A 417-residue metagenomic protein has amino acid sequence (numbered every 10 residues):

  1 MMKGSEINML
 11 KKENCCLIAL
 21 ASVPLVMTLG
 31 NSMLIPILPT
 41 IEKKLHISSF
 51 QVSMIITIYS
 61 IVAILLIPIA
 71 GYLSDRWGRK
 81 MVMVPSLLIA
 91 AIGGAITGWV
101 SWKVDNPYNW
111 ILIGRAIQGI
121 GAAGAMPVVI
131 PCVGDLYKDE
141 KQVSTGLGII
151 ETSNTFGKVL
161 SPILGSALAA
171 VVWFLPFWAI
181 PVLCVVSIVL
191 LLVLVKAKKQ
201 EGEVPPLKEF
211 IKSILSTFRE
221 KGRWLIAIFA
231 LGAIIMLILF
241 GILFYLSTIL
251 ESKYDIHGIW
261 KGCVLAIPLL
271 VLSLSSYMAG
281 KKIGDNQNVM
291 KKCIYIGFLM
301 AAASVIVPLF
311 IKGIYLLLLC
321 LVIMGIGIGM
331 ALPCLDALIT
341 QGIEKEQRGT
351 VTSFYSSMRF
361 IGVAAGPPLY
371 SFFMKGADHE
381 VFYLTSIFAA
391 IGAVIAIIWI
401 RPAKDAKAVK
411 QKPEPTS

Functional and structural regions predicted by a protein language model:
K3-L10, K196-A227: Juxtamembrane intracellular "pre-TM" segments in multi-pass secondary transporters
T57-G71, I130, A266-M278: Central cavity-lining transmembrane alpha-helices of secondary-active solute carriers, predominantly the Major
L65-D105: Conserved MFS/SLC helix-loop-helix module at the cytosolic interface between two early adjacent transmembrane helices
I67-R79, S275-N288: Helix-to-loop junctions at the C-terminal end of transmembrane segments in multipass secondary transporters
Y108, L112-F156: Cytoplasmic helix-loop-helix junction between adjacent transmembrane helices in 12-TM secondary transporters
I149-L194: Helix-loop-helix hairpin linking two adjacent transmembrane segments in secondary transporters
R223-L265: Extracytoplasmic gate region of multi-pass secondary transporters
N288-L335: C-terminal transmembrane helical hairpin of 12-TM major facilitator-type secondary transporters
